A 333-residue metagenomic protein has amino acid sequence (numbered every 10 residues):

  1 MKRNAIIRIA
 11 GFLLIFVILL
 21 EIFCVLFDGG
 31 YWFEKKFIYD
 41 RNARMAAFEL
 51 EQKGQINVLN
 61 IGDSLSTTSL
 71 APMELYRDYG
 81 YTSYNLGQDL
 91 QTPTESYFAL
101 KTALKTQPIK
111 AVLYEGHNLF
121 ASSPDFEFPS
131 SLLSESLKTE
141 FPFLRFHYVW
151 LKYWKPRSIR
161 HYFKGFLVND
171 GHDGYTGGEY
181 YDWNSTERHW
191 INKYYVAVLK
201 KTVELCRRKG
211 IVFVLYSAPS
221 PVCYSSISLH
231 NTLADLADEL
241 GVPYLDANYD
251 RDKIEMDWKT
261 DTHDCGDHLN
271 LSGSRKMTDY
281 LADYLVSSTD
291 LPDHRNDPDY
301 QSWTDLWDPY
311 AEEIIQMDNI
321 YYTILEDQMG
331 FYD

Functional and structural regions predicted by a protein language model:
M1-I18: N-terminal Sec-pathway targeting helices
L19-N85, P93-A99: Membrane/wall-proximal cationic-aromatic binding patches
N60, N85-D89, S185-N192, Y216-C223 (+1 more regions): Second-shell loop/turn segments in exported
I61, L65-L144: Membrane-embedded segments
L70, E74, E95-A99, S136-R145 (+10 more regions): Extracytoplasmic/secreted proteins, especially bacterial periplasmic and envelope-associated proteins
A111-S122, D170-I254: Conserved, well-ordered alpha-helix/loop/beta-strand core segments that scaffold catalytic motifs
D125-V212, H294-D333: Secreted/periplasmic serine-hydrolase-like ester/acetyl group-modifying domain
T262-W303: Histidine-centered active-site loop/cap adjacent to the catalytic His in serine esterases/O-acetyl transfer systems
